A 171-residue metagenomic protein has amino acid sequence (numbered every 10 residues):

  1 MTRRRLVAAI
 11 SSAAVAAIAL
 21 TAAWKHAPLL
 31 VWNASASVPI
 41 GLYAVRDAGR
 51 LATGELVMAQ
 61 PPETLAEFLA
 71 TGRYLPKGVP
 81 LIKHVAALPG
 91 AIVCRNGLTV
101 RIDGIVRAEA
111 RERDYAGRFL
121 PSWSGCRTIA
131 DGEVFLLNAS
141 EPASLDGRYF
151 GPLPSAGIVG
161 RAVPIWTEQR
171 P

Functional and structural regions predicted by a protein language model:
T2-A8, A14-A16, A23-P171: Soluble "head" domains of membrane/secretory-pathway proteins
